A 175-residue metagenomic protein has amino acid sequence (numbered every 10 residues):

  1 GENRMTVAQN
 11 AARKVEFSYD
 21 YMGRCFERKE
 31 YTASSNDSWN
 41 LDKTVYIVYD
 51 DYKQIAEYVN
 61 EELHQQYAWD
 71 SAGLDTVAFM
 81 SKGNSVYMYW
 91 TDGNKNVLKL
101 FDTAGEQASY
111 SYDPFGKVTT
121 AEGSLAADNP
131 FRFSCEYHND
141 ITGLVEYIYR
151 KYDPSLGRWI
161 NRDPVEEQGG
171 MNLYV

Functional and structural regions predicted by a protein language model:
G1-R4, V15-R24, N40, T44-K53 (+5 more regions): Aromatic-rich beta-strand edge motifs centered on tyrosine
R4-Q9, K14-S18, R24-S38, K53-V59 (+5 more regions): Beta-strand elements of repeat-based all-beta scaffolds
A12-K14, A33-S34, E62-L63, S85 (+4 more regions): A short acidic/small-residue loop/turn micro-motif
E30, W39-Y46, N129-F131: Glycine-rich, flexible loop segments associated with nucleotide phosphate handling
A33-D42, E62, A72-L74, N84 (+1 more regions): Short, solvent-exposed loop/turn segments that connect beta-strands within catalytic domains and beta-strand-rich
D50, G73-D75, D128, T142 (+1 more regions): Short, solvent-exposed loop/turn segments at the edges of secondary structure
W69, K82-Y149: A motif-centric feature for acidic-aromatic and gly/ser/thr-rich catalytic loops and repeats
